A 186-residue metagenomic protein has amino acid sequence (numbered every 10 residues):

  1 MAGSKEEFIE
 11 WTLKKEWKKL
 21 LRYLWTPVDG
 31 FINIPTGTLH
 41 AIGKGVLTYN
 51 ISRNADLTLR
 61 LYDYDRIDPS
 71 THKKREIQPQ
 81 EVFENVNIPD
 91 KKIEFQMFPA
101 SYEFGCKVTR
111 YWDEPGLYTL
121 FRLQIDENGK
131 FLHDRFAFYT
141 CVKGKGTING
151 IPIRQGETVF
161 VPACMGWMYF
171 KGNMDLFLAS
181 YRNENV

Functional and structural regions predicted by a protein language model:
M1-V28, G43-E84, K91-K145, I151 (+2 more regions): Active-site region of the double-stranded beta-helix
I34-T36, C106-K107: Glycine-rich, charged/polar anion/phosphate-binding loops that engage phosphate groups from diverse ligands
T38-A41, M165-M168: Short, charged beta-turn/beta-strand-edge "cap" motif at the junction between a beta-strand and an adjacent loop
G105-K107, A163-G166: Short small/polar-residue motifs
G172: Glycine-rich, small/acidic residue-mixed loop/short-helix segments
